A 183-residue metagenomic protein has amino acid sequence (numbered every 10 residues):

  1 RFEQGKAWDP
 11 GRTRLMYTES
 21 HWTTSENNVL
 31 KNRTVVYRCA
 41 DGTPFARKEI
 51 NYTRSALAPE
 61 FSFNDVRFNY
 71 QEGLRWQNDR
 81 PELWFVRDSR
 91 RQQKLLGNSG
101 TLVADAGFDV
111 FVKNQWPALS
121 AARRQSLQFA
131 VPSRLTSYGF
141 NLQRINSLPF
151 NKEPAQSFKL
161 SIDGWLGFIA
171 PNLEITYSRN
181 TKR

Functional and structural regions predicted by a protein language model:
R1-F2, K6-A56, F61-N78, L127-R183: Acidic, serine/threonine-rich low-complexity disordered tracts
L83-A155, K159: Solvent-exposed helix/loop surface patches that form functional interfaces
